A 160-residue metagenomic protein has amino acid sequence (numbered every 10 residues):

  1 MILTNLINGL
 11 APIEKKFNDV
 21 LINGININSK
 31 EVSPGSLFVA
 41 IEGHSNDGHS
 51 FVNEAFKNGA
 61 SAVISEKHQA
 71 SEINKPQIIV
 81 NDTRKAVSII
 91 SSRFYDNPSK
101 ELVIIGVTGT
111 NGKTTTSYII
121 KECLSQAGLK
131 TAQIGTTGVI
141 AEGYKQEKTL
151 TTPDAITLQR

Functional and structural regions predicted by a protein language model:
M1-I89, R93: N-terminal leader/targeting and accessory segments in enzymes
V87-R160: Phosphate-binding loop of NTP-binding sites
